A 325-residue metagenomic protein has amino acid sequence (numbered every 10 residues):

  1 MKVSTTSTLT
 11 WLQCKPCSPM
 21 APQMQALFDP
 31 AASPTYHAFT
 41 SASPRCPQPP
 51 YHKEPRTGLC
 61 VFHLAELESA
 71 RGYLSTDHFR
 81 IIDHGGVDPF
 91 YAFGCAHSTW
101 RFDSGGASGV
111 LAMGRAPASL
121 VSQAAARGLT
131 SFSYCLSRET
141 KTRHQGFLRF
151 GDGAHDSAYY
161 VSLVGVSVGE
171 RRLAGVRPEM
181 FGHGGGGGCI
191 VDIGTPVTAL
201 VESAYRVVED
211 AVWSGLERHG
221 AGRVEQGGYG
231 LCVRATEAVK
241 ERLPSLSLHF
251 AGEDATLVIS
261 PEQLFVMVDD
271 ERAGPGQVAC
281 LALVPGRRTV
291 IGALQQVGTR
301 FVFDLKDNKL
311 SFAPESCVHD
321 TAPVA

Functional and structural regions predicted by a protein language model:
M1-Y91, H97, S104: Signature of the N-terminal lobe/flap region of pepsin-like aspartyl proteases
K2-S4, W11-Q13, A112-G114, C135-S137 (+1 more regions): Short beta-strand segments
V3-T8, D83, G94-T99, D156-G165 (+5 more regions): Aspartic protease catalytic domain
S7-T10, C17, W100, A118 (+2 more regions): Solvent-exposed loop/turn segments at secondary-structure junctions within structured extracellular/periplasmic domains
C14-R56, A204-S247: A compact, surface-exposed functional segment
A65-S69, W100-D103, Q123, C232-V239: Conserved, non-catalytic sequence blocks in retroelement Pol enzymes and Pol-derived host proteins
Y73-E170, C189: Eukaryotic endomembrane system proteins
